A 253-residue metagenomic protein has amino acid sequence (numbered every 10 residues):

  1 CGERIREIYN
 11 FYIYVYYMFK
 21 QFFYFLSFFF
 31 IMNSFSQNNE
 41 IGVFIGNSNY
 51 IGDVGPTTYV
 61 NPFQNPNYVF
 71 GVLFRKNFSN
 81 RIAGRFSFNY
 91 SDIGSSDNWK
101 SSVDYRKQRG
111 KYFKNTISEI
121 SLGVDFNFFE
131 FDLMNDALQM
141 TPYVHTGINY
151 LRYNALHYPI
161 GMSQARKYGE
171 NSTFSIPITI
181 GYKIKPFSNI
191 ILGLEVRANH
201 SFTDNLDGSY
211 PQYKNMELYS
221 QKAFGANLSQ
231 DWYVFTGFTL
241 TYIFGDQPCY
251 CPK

Functional and structural regions predicted by a protein language model:
C1, E7-F44, F244, C251: Bacterial Sec-dependent N-terminal signal peptides
S36-N77, F235-P248: Short glycine/proline- and aromatic-enriched beta-strand/turn motifs that initiate or cap beta-hairpins
Q37, Q64-Y68, T116-I120, M140 (+2 more regions): Residues that define the transmembrane beta-barrel architecture of outer-membrane proteins
N39, R81-G84, D132, S188-L192 (+1 more regions): Repeated loop/turn-to-beta-strand initiation elements of outer-membrane beta-barrel proteins
V43-N47, V72-K76, L122-F126, T146-Y150 (+3 more regions): Residues on the lipid-exposed face of transmembrane beta-strands in outer-membrane beta-barrel proteins
G55-V60, Y105-F113, M162-Y168, A223-A226: Extracellular loop and loop/strand-boundary signature of outer-membrane beta-barrel proteins
N80-I160, F244: Gram-negative (and chloroplast) outer-membrane scaffold detector with strong preference for beta-barrel transmembrane
P186-K253: Predominantly the C-terminal beta-signal and adjacent terminal strand-loop region of outer-membrane beta-barrel
